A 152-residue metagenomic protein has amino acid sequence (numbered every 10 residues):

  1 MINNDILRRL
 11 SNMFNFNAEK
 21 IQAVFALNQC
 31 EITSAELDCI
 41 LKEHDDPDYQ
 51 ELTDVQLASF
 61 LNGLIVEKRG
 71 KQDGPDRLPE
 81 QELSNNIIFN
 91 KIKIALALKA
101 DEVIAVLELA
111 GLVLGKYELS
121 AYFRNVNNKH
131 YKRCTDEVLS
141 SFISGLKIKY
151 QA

Functional and structural regions predicted by a protein language model:
M1-R8, N17-L52, L112-D136: A cross-kingdom feature marking solvent-exposed beta-strand/loop segments within repeated, beta-rich binding/scaffold
I6-S11, A18-F25, D54-L64, I88-K93 (+3 more regions): Short, structured motif recognition centered on aromatic/hydrophobic residues
R8-R9, E31, F60, G74-D76: Short, flexible segments with low predicted structural confidence
N12-F14, T33, L96: Helix-boundary capping/turn motifs
C39-P75: N-terminal flexible/basic segments that precede or flank functional cores
N62-V113: Short, solvent-exposed interaction modules
